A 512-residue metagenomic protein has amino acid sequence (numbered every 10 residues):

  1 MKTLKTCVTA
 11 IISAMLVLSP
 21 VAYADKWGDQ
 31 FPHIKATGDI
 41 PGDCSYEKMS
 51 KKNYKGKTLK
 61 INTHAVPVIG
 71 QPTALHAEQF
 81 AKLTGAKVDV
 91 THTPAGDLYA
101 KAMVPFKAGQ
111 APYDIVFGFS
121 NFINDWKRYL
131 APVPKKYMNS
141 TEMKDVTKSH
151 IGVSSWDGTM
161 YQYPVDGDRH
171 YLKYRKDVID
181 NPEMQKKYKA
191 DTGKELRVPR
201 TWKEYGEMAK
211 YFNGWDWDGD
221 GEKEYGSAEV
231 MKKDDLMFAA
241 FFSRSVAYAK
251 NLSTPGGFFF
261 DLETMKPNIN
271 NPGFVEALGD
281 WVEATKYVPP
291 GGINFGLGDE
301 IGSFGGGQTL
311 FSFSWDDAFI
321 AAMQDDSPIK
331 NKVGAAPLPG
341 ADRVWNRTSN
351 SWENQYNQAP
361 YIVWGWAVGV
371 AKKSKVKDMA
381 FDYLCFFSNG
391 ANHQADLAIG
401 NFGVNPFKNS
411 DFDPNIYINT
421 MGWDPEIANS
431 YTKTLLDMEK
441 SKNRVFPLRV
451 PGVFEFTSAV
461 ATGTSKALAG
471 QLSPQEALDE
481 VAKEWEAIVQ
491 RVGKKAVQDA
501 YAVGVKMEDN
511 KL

Functional and structural regions predicted by a protein language model:
M1-L59, D479, E486-L512: Short, low-complexity disordered leader/linker segments with a strong preference for bacterial N-terminal type II
K26-N53, F119-K173, A240, G334-L338 (+2 more regions): Hinge/lid segment of periplasmic solute-binding proteins
W27, L75-S149, V153-Q162, P182-E183 (+4 more regions): Extracytoplasmic "Venus flytrap"/periplasmic binding protein-like
P32-I34, I40-E47, K55, G340 (+3 more regions): Long, aromatic- and glycine/proline-rich binding clefts that accommodate carbohydrate-like moieties
D43-S50, P67-K87, K173, D177 (+2 more regions): Short, polar/charged alpha-helical segment
S120-A131, H150-K194, G206, E229-L262 (+2 more regions): Periplasmic solute-binding protein
G158, K286-P289, D326-P406, V445: Extracytoplasmic/periplasmic substrate-recognition and gating elements
E204-K210, A240, A247-N294, P337-R343: Glycine-centered hinge/linker elements that transmit conformational signals in sensory and ligand-binding systems
